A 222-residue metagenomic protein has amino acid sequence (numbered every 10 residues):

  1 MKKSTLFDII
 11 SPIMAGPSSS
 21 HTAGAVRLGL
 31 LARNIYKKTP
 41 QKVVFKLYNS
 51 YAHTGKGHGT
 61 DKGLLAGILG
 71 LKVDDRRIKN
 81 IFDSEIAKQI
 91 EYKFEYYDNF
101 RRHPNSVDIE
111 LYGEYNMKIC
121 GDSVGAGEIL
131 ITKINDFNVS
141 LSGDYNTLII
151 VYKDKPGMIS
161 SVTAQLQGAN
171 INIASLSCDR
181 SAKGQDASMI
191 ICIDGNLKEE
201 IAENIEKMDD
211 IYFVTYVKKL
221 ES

Functional and structural regions predicted by a protein language model:
M1-L6: Active-site-adjacent bridging/hinge elements
I10-G16, A23, L28-N146, M208-L220: Regulatory modules associated with amino-acid/nitrogen control
P17-S18, V151: Glycine- and other small-residue-rich loops at beta-strand/loop junctions that grip anionic moieties
F94-Y97, K118-S222: A conserved regulatory-domain signal marking ACT and ACT-like small-molecule sensing domains and adjacent regulatory
